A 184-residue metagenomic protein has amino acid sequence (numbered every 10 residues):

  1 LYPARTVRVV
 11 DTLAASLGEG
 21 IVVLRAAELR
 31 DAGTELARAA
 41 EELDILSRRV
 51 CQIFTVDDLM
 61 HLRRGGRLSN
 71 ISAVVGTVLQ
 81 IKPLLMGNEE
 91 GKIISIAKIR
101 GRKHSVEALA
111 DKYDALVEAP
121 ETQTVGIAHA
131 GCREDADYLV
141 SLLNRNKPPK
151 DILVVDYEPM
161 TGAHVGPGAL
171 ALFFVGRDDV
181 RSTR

Functional and structural regions predicted by a protein language model:
L1-R8, A14-R184: Mixed-charge interfacial surface used for oligomerization/domain docking and macromolecular partner engagement
